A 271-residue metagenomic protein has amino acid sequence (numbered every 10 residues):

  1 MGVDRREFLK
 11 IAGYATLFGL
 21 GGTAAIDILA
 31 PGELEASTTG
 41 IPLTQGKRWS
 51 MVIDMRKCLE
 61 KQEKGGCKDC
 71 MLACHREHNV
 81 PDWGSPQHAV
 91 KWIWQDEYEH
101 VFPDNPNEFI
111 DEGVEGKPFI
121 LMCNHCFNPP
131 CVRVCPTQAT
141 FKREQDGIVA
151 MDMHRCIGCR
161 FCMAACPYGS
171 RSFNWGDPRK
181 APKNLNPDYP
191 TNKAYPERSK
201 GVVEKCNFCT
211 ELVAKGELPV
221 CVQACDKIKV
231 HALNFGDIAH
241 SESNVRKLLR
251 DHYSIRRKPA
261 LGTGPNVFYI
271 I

Functional and structural regions predicted by a protein language model:
M1-G19: N-terminal secretory signal peptides and thylakoid transit peptides that target proteins across membranes
G2, T23-Q62, S254, A260-I271: C-terminal segment of N-terminal export signals and the immediately downstream linker at the start of the mature
Y14, A73-R76, I157-F161, A165-Y168 (+2 more regions): Alpha-helical scaffold segments in carbohydrate-active enzymes
T16-L29, E77-D82, S170, I228-L233: A generic secondary-structure signal for well-formed alpha-helical elements
P42-G66, N105-R133, T137-Q223: Ferredoxin-like iron-sulfur electron-transfer modules
M71-L72, E77-Y98, R160-F161, C166: Carboxylate/His-rich catalytic cores and anion/metal-binding grooves
W94-N105, H154-M163, N186-A194, K227-K229 (+1 more regions): Short microdomains enriched in Cys/His and/or Lys/Arg
E211-I271: Long, compositionally biased charged/polar accessory segments in the mid-to-C-terminal portions of proteins
